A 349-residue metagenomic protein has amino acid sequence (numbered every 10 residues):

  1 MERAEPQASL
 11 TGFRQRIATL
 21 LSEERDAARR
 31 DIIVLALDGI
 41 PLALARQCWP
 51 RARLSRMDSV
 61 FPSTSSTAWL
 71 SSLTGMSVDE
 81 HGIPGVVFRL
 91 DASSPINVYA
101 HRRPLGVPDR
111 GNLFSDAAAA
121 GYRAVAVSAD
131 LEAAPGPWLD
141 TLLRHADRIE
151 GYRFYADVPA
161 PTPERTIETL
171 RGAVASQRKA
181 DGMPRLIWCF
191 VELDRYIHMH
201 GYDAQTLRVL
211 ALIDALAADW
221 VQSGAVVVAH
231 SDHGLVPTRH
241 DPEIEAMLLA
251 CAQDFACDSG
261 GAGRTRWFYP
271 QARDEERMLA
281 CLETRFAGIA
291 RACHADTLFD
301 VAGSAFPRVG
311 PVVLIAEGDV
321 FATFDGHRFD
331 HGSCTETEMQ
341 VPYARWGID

Functional and structural regions predicted by a protein language model:
M1-D349: Feature captures the catalytic ectodomains and active-site-proximal regions of enzymes that hydrolyze or transfer
